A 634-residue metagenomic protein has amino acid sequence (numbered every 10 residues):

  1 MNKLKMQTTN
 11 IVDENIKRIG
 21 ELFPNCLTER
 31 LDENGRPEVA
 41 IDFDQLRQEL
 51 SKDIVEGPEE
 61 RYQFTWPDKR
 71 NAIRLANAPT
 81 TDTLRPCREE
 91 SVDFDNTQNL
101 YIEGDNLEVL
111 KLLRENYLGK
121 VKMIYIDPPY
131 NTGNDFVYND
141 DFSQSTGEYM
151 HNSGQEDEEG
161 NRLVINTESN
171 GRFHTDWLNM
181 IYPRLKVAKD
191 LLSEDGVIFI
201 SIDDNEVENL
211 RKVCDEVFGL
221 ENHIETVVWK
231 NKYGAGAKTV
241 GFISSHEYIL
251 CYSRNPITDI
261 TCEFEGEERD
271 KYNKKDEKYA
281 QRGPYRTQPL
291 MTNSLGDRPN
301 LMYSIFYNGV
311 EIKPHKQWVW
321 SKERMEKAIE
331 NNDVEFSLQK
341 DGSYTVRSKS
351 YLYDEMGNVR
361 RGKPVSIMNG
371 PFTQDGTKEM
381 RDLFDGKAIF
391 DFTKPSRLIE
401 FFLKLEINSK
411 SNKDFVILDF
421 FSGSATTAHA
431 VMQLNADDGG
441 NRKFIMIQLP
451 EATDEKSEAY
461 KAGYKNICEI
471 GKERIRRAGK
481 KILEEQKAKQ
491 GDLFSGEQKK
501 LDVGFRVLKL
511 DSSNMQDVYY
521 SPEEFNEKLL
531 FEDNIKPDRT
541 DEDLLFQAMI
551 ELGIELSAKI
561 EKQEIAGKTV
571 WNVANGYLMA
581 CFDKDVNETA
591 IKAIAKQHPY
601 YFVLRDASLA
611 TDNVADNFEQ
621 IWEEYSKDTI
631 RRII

Functional and structural regions predicted by a protein language model:
M1-Y125, Y130-P183, K500, A607: DnaQ-like (DEDDh/DEDDy) 3′-5′ exonuclease domain used for proofreading and 3′-end trimming on nucleic acids
W66, D140-E148, L178, N205-L210 (+2 more regions): Conserved S-adenosyl-L-methionine
E90-E115, T377-D414, Q433: Glycine-rich adenosyl-nucleotide cofactor-binding module
G119-V137, C214, I417-V431, M549: Conserved proline-anchored active-site loop of SAM-dependent methyltransferases that bridges a beta-strand
K120-V197, N205, E221, H246-E247 (+5 more regions): SAM-dependent methyltransferase catalytic-core segment centered on the flexible catalytic loop and adjoining short
I181, E194-D195, D204-E263: Signature of N6-adenine DNA methyltransferases within the class I
R254-D385, K410: Active-site-adjacent helix-turn-beta-strand microarchitecture at beta-sheet edges that either contains or buttresses
Q433-I634: PRPP-dependent phosphoribosyltransferase catalytic core
